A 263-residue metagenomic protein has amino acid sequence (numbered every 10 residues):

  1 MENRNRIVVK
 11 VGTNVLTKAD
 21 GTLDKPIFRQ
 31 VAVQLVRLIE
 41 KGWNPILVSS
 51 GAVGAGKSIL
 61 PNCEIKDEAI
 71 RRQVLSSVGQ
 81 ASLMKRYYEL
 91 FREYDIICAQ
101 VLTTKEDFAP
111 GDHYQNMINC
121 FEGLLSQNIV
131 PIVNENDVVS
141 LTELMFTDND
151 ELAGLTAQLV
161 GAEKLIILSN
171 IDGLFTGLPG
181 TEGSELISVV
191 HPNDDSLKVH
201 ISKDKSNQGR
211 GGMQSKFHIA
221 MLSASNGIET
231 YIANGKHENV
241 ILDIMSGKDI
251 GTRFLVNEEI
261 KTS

Functional and structural regions predicted by a protein language model:
M1-S263: C-terminal catalytic "cap/lid" subdomain
